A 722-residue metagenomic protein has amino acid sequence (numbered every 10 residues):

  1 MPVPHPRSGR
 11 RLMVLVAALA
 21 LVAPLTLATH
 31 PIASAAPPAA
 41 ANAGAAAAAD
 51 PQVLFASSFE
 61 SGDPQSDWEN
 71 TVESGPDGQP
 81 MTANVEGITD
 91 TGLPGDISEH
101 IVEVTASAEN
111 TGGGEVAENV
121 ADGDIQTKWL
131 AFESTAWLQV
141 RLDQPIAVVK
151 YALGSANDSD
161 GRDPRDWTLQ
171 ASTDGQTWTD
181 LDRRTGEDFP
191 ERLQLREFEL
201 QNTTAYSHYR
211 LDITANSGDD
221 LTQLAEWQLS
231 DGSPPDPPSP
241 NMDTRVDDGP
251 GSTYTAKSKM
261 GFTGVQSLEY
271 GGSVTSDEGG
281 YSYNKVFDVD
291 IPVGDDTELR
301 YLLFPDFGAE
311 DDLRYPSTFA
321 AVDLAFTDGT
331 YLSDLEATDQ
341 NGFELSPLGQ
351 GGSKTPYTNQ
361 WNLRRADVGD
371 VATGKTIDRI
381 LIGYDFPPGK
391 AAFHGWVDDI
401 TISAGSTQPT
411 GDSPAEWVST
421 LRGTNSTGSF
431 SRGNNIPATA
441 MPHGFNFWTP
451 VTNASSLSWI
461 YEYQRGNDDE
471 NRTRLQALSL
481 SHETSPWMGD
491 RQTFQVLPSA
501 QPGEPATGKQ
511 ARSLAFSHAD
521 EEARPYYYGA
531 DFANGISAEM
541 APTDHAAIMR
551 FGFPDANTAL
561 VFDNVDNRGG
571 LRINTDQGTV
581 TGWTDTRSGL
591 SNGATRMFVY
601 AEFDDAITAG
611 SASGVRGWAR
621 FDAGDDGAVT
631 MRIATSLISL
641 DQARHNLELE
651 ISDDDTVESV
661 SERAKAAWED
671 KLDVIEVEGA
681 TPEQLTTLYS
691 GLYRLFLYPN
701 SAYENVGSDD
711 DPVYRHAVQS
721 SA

Functional and structural regions predicted by a protein language model:
A23-A48: C-terminal region of N-terminal signal peptides and the immediate post-cleavage residues of exported proteins
A43-E109, S233-P250: Extracellular carbohydrate-recognition regions
F59, L268, G272-V274, Y283-D328 (+2 more regions): Extra-cytoplasmic beta-strand recognition segments
A83-E86, D124, P250-Y281: Short carbohydrate-recognition loop motifs
G92, D96-E99, A108-R184, R192-P238 (+4 more regions): Aromatic, loop-rich ligand-recognition surfaces of beta-strand-rich domains
T179-Q201, T327-K375: Extracellular carbohydrate recognition and processing domains and analogous Trp-centered ligand-binding platforms
L195, G249-G251, L268-E298, S333-G349: Secreted extracellular polysaccharide-interacting domains
H394-G395, I402-A722: Accessory carbohydrate-recognition regions in carbohydrate-active enzymes
